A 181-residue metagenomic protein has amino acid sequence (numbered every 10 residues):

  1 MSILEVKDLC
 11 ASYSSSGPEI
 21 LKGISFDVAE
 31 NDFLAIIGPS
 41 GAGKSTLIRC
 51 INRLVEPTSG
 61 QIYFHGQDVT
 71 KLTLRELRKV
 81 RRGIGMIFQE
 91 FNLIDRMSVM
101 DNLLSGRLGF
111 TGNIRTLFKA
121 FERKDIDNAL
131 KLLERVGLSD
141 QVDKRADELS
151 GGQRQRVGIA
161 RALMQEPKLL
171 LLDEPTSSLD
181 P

Functional and structural regions predicted by a protein language model:
I37-P39: The feature captures the beta-strand-to-loop junction immediately N-terminal to the Walker
N52: Helix-to-loop junction immediately C-terminal to a conserved catalytic motif
G60-D68, V80: Conserved ABC transporter NBD signature motif
Q67-D68, R115-D140: Conserved ABC ATPase "signature" region
R145-L149, Q153: Conserved ABC ATPase signature
E166: Conserved catalytic motifs of ABC-family nucleotide-binding domains
L170-D173: Catalytic Walker B motif of ABC-type/P-loop ATPase nucleotide-binding domains
